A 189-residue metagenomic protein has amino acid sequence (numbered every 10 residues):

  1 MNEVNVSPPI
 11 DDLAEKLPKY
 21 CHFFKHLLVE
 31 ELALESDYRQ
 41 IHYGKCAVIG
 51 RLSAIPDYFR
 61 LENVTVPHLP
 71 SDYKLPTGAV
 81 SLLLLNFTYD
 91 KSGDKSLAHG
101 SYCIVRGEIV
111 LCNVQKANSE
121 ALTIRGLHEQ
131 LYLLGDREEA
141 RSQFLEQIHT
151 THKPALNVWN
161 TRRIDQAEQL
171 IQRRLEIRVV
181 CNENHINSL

Functional and structural regions predicted by a protein language model:
M1-L189: OB-fold and OB-like single-stranded nucleic-acid-recognition modules and their adjacent interaction interfaces
